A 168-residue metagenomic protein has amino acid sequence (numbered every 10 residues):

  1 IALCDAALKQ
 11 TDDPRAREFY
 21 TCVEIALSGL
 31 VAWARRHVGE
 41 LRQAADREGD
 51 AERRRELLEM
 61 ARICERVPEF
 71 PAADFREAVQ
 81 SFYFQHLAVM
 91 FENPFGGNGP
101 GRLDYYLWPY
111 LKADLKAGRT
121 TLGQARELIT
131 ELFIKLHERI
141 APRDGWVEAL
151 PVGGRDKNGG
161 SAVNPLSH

Functional and structural regions predicted by a protein language model:
I1-V23, E52-H168: Conserved catalytic cores of very large enzyme subunits
T21-A32: Extended non-globular scaffold/tether segments
W33, H37-E40, Y106: Amphipathic, well-ordered alpha-helical segments in soluble domains
G39, Q43, E138-A141: Charged/polar positions within long, soluble alpha-helices
L41-L57: Short, Lys/Glu-rich amphipathic helical modules
